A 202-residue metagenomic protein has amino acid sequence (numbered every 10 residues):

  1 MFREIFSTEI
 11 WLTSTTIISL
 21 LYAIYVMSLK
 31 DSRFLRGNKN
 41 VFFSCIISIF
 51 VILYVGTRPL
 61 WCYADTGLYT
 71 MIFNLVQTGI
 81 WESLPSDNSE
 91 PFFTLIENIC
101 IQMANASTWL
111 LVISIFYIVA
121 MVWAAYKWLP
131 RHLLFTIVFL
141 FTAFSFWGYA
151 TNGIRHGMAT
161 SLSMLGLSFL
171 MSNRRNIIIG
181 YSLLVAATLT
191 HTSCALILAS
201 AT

Functional and structural regions predicted by a protein language model:
M1-V51: Start-transfer (signal-anchor) and selected internal transmembrane alpha helices of multi-pass inner/ER membrane
G37-N38, A125-A143: Transmembrane-helix signature of polytopic, membrane-embedded enzymes that assemble or transfer cell-envelope glycans
T66-T78, E82-A104: Short hydrophobic/aromatic helix or loop-helix immediately within or flanking a transmembrane segment in polytopic
P91, M103-Y117: Loop-to-helix entry region of an early transmembrane alpha helix in multi-pass inner-membrane enzymes
V112-P130: Transmembrane-helix motifs of polytopic, lipid-linked glycan transferases
L134-G153, G157-G166, A187-C194: Membrane-embedded helix bundles of polyisoprenyl
S163-I178: Membrane-interface transmembrane helices that cradle and orient dolichyl/undecaprenyl
I178-A201: Membrane-interface alpha helices of multi-pass inner-membrane proteins
